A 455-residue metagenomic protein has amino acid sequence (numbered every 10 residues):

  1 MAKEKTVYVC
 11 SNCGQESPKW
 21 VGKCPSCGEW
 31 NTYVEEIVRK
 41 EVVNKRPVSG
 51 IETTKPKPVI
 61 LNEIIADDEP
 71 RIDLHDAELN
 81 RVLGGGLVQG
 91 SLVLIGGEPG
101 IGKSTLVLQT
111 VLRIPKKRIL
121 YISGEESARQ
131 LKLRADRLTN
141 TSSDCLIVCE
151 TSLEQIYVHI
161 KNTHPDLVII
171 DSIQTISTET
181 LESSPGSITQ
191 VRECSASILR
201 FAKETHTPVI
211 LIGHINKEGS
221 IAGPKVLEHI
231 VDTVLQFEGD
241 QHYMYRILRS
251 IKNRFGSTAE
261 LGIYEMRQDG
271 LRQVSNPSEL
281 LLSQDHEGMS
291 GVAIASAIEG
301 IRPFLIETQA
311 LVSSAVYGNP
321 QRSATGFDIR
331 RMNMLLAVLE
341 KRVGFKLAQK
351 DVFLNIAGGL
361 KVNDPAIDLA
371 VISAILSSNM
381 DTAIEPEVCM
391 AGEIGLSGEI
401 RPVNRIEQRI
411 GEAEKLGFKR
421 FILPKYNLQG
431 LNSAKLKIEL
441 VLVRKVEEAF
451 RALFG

Functional and structural regions predicted by a protein language model:
A2-N12, E16-R81, V88-L94, I101-V111 (+6 more regions): Peripheral, non-AAA+ core regions of ATP-driven protein-machinery
E98, G124: P-loop (Walker A) phosphate-binding loop of NTP-binding proteins
I119-S123: Conserved RecA-like ASCE P-loop NTPase motor core of nucleic-acid helicases/translocases
A128: Divalent metal-dependent catalytic cores for phosphoryl transfer on phosphate-bearing substrates
